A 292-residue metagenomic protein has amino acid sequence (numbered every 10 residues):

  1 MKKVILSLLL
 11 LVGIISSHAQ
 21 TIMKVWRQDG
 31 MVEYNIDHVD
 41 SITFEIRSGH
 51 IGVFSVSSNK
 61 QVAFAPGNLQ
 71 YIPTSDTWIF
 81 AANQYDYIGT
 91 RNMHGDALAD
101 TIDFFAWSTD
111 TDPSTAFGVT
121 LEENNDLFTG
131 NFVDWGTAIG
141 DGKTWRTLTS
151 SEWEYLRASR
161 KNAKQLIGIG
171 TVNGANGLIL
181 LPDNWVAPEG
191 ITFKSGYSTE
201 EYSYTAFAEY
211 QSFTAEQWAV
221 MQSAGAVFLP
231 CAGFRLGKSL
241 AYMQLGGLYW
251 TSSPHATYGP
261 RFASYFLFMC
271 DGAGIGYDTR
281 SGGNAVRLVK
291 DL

Functional and structural regions predicted by a protein language model:
M1-K24: Bacterial Sec-dependent N-terminal signal peptides
Q20-N35, I51-N59, P182: Short N-terminal segments immediately surrounding and downstream of signal-peptide cleavage
M23-V25, I42, L69: Hydrophobic beta-strand residues in large extracellular and virion-surface proteins
R27-R47, V286: N-terminal targeting signals for Sec/Tat export/insertion, comprising classic cleavable signal peptides
E33-H38, A65, G196, Y265-L267: Short amphipathic beta-strand/extended segments with alternating polar/hydrophobic composition
H50-V62, P66-G174, Q244, C270-R287: Short aromatic-cysteine micro-motif
L69-P73, R146-L292: C-terminal, surface-exposed recognition/capping segments
